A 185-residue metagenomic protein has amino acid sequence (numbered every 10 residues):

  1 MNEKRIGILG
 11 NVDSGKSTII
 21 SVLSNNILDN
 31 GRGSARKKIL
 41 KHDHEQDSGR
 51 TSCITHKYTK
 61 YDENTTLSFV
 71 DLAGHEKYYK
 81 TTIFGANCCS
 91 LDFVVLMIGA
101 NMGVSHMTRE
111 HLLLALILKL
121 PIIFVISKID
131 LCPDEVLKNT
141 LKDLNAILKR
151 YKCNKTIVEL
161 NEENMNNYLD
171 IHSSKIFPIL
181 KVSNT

Functional and structural regions predicted by a protein language model:
M1-Y79, C89: P-loop NTPase switch module centered on the Walker A-proximal segment
R5-G7, F69, I123, P178-K181: Structured core elements
N11-V12, S24, G99-M102, S127-L131 (+2 more regions): Short, ordered loop/turn segments at secondary-structure junctions
I19-L23, T81, M107-L114, N139-I147: Alpha-helical scaffold elements adjacent to nucleotide-binding pockets in ATP/GTP-utilizing enzyme cores
T65-T66, L72-K77, C88-L112, L116-N139: Conserved Switch II/interswitch segment of TRAFAC-class P-loop GTPases
D130-T185: Canonical P-loop GTPase G-domain recognition
